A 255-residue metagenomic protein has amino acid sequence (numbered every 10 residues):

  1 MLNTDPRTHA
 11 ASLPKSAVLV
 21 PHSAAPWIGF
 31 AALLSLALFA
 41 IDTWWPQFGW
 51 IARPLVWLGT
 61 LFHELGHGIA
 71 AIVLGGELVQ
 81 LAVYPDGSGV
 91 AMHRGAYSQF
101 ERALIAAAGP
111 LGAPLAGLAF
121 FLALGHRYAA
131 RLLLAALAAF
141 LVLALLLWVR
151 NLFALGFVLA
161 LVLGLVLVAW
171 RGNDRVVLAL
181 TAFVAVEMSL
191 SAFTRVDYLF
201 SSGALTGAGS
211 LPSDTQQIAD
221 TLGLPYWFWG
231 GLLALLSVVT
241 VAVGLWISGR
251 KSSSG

Functional and structural regions predicted by a protein language model:
L2-F48: Topogenic membrane-insertion module of multi-pass membrane proteins
H9, A24-L38, D86-R250: Metalloprotease/metallohydrolase-associated module, dominated by Zn2+-dependent proteases
S23, W45-F48, A52-L58, R131-L133 (+1 more regions): Extended interaction regions within the primary functional domain
D42, P46, L74-G75, L124-G125 (+1 more regions): Short helix-capping/hinge motifs at transmembrane helix termini and TM-loop junctions
P46-R102: Small-residue-rich helix-interface/hinge motifs
S252-G255: Short, Lys/Arg-enriched, Gly/Pro-containing loop segments at transmembrane-helix junctions of multi-pass membrane
